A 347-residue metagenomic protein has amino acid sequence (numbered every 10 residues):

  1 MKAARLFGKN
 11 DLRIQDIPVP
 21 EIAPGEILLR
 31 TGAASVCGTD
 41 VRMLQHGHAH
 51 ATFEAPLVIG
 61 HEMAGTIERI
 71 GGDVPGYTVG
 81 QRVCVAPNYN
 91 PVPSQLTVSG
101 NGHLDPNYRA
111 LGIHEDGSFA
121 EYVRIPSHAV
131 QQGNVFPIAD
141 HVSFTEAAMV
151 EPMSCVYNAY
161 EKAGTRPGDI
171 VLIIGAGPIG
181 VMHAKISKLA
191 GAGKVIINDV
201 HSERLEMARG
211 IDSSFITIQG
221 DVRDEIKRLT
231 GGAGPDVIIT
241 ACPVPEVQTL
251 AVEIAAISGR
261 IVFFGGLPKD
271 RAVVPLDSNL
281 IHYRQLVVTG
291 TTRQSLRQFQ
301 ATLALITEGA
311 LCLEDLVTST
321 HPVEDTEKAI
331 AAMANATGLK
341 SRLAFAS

Functional and structural regions predicted by a protein language model:
M1-M63, V123-I125, A129-Q132, A346-S347: Short N-terminal strand-loop motif that marks the start of NAD(P)H/FAD-dependent oxidoreductase cofactor-binding domains
P20-A34, H48-V98, H103, F136-A139: Glycine-rich beta-strand-centered segment in the early N-terminal region that forms part of a ligand/cofactor-binding
V79, V83, D140-G220: Mid-domain Rossmann-like dinucleotide-binding core that forms the NAD(H)/NADP(H) cofactor-binding site
R82, I170, G259-R260, V287: Short glycine-centered segments of the SAM/dcSAM-binding site in methyltransferase folds
P91-I174: NAD(P)H dinucleotide-binding glycine-rich loop of Rossmann-like/cofactor-binding domains, especially the beta1-alpha1
A163-G164, E206, I211-Q285, A346-S347: Glycine-rich cofactor phosphate-binding loops and adjacent beta1-alpha1 units of small-molecule cofactor enzyme domains
T249-E253, T292-S347: C-terminal hydrophobic helical "lid"/dimerization subdomain of Rossmann-like NAD(P)H-dependent oxidoreductases
